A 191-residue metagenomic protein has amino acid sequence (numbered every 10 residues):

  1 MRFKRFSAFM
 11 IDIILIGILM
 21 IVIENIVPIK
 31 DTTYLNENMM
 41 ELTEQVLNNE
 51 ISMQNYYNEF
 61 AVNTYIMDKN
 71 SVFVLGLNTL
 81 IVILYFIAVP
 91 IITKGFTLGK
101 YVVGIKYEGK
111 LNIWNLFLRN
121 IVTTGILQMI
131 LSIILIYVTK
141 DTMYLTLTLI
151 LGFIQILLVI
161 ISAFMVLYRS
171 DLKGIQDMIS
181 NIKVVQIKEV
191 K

Functional and structural regions predicted by a protein language model:
M1-M143, L147-M165, L172-K191: Short, small/hydrophobic-residue-rich motifs at membrane-helix boundaries and re-entrant hairpins of integral membrane
